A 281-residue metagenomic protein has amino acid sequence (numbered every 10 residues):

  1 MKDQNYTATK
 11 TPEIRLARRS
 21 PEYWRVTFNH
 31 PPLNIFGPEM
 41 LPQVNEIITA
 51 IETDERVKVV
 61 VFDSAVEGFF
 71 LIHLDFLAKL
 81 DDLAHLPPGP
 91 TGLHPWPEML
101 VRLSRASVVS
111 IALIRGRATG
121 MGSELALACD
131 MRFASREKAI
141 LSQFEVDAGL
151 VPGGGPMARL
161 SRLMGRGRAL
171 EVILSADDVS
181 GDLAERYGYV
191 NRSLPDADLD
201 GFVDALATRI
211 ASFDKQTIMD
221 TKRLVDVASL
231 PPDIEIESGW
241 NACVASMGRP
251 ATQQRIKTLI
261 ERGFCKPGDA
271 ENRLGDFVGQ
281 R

Functional and structural regions predicted by a protein language model:
M1-D63, E67: Conserved CoA-thioester-binding segment of acyl-CoA-metabolizing enzymes
M1-P21, E67-F69, A176, S180-G181 (+3 more regions): C-terminal alpha-helix plus adjacent terminal tail
Q43, I47-A50, P95-S107: Catalytic-core regions built around general acid/base machinery
S64-M99, A118: Glycine- (often His-adjacent) and acidic-residue-rich active-site loop that binds/positions the CoA thioester
M99, T119-I173, F202, L206: CoA-thioester-processing core
V108-R117: A short, small-residue-rich loop immediately preceding and capping a beta-strand
F133-A134, V190-F202: Short acidic-hydrophobic, aromatic-tinged amphipathic segments that line or gate anion-handling sites
